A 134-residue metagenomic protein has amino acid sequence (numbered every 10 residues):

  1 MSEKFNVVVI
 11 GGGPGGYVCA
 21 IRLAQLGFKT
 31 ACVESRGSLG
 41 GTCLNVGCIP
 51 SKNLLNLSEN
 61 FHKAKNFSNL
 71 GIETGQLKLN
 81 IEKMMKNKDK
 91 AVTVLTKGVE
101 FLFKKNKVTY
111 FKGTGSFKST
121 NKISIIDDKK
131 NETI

Functional and structural regions predicted by a protein language model:
M1-G13: Beta1/beta-strand and adjacent pyrophosphate-binding region of the FAD-binding site in flavoprotein oxidoreductases
S2-F5, I21-F28, E34-I134: Glycine-rich flavin
I10, V33-E34: The conserved SAM/SAH-binding core of class I Rossmann-like methyltransferase domains, concentrating on the hydrophobic
G16-Y17: N-terminal Rossmann-fold NAD(P) dinucleotide-binding loop
